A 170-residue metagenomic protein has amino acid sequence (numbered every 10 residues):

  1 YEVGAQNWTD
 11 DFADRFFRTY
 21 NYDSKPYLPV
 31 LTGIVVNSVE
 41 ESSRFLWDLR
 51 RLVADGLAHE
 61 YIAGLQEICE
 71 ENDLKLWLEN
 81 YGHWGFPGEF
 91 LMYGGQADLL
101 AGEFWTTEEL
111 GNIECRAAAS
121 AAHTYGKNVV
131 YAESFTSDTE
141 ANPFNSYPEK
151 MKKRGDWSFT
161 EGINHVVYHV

Functional and structural regions predicted by a protein language model:
Y1-V170: Carbohydrate-binding surfaces of carbohydrate-active enzymes
